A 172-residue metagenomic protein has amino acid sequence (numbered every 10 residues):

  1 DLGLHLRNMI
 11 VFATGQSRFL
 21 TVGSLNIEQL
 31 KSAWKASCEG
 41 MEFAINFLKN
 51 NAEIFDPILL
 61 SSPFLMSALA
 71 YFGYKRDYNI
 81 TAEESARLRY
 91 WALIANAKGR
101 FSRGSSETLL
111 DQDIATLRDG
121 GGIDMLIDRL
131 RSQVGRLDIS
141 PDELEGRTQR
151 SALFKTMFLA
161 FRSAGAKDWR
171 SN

Functional and structural regions predicted by a protein language model:
D1-Y74: Polyanionic (Asp/Glu-rich) segments that form extended negatively charged tracts
R7-G15, F64-K75, R89-N96, A152-A164: Short, hydrophobic/amphipathic alpha-helical patches that form generic packing surfaces within helical domains
Q16-T21, Y74-E83, S163-R170: Short helix-capping/linker segments at secondary-structure and domain boundaries
R18, A44, R87-Y90, A95-N96 (+1 more regions): Hydrophobic, aromatic-lined core segments that form the binding pocket/scaffold for planar heteroaromatic ligands
G23-N26, L30, W34-S37, T81 (+3 more regions): Intrinsic-disorder-associated interaction segments
D56-L60, R76-N79, D142-R147: Short, contiguous acidic/charged loop-to-helix segments that flank catalytic cores in large enzymes
S62, M66-S67, N79-A115: Charged substrate- and nucleic-acid-binding regions of tRNA-handling and nucleotidyl-transfer enzymes, centered on
N96-N172: Intrinsically disordered, low-complexity N-proximal targeting/linker segments that flank membranes
